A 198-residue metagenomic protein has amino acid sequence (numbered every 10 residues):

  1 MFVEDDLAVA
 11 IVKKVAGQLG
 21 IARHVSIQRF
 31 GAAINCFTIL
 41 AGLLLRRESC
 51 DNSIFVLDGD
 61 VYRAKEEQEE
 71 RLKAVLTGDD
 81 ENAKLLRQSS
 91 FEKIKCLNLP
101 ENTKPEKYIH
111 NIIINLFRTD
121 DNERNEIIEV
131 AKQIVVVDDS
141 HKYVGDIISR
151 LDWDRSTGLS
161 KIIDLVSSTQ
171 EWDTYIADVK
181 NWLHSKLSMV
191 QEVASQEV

Functional and structural regions predicted by a protein language model:
M1-L85: Conserved helicase/translocase motor-coupling segment
F2, F30, F37, C50 (+8 more regions): Phenylalanine-focused residue identity feature
A8-I11, E101, P105, S140 (+2 more regions): Alpha-helical structural motif
Q28-G31, L97-L99, V166: Short acidic-hydrophobic, aromatic-tinged amphipathic segments that line or gate anion-handling sites
V56-D152: Activity-critical C-terminal alpha-helical subdomain
N115-V198: Charge-biased C-terminal accessory regions appended to nucleic-acid-, cytoskeletal NTPase
